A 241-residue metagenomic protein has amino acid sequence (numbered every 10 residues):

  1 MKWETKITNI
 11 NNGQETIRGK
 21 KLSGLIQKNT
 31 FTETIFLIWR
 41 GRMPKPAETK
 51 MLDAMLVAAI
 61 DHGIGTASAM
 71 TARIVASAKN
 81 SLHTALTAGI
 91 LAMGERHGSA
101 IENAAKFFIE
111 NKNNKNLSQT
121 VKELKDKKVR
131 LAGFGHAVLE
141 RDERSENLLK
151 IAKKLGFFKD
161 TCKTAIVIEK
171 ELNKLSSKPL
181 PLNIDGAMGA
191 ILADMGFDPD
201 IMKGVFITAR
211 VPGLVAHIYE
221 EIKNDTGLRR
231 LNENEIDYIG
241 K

Functional and structural regions predicted by a protein language model:
M1-K241: Non-transmembrane, aqueous-exposed alpha-helical and coiled segments at domain scale
